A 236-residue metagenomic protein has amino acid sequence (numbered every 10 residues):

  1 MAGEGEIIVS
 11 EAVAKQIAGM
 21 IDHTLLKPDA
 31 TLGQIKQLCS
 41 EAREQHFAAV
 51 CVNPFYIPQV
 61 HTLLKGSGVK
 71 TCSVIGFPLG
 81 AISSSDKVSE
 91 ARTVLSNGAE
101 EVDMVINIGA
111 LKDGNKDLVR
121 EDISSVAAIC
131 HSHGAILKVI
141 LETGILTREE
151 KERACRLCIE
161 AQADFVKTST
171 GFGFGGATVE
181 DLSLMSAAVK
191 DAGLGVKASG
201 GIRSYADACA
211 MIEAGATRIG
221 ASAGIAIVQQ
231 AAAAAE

Functional and structural regions predicted by a protein language model:
I7-Q45, A49, F55-V196, S204-A226 (+1 more regions): Alpha/beta enzyme core
S199: Short hydrophobic "strand-cap" motifs at the C-terminus of beta-strands
